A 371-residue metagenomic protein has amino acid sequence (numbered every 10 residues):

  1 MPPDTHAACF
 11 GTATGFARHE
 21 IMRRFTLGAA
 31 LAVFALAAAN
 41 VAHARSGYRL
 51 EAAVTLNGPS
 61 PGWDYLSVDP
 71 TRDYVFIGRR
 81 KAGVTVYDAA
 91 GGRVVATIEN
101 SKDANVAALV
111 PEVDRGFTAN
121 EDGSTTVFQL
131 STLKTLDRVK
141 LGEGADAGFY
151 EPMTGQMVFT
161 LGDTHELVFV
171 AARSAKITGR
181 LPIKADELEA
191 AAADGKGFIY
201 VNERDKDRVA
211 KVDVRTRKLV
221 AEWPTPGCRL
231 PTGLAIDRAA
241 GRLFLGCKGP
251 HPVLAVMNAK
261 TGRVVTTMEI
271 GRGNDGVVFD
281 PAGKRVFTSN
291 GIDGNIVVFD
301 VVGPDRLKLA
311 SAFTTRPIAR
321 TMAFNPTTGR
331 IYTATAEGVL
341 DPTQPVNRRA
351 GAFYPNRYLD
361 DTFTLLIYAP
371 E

Functional and structural regions predicted by a protein language model:
C9, A17-A29: Bacterial N-terminal signal peptides that target proteins for export
H19-I21, A38-H43: Generic N-terminal leader/processing signal
G28-A37: Bacterial N-terminal signal peptides
N40-E371: Predominantly soluble domains enriched in secretory-pathway, periplasmic, or organellar proteins
